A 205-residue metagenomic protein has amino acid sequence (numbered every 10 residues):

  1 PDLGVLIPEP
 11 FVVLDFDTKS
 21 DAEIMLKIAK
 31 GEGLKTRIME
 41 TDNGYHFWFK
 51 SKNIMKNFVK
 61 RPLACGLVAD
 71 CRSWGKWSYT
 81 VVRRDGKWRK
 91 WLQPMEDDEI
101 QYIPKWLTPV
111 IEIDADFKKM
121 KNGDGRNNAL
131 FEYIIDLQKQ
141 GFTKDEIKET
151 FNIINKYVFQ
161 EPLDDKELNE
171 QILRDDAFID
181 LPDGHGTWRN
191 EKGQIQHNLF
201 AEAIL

Functional and structural regions predicted by a protein language model:
V5-A22, L26, F49-E146: DNA replication initiation modules
L6-I7, E40, R189: Generic beta-strand structural signal
S20-Y45: Active-site-adjacent substructure of cysteine-protease-like catalytic cores
G33, G66-D70, V158: A common structural junction motif
E40, S73-G75, H197: Short capping loops/turns at secondary-structure boundaries
G44-H46, N53-I54, W106-G193, H197-L199: Modules that initiate DNA replication and primer synthesis
E202-L205: Pre-Walker A adenine-sensing motif
